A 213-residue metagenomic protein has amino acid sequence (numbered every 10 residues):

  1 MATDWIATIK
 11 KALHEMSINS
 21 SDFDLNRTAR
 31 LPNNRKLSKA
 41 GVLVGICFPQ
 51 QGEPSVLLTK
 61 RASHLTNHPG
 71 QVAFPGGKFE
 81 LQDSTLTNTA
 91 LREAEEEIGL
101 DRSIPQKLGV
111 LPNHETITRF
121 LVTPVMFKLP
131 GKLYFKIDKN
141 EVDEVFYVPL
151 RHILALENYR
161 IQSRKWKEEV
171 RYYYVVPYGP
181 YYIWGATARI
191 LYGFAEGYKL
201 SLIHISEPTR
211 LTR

Functional and structural regions predicted by a protein language model:
M1-K36: Entry/capping segment at the start of metal-dependent catalytic domains with acidic active-site entry clusters
P32-F74: N-terminal strand-loop-strand
G45, T187-F194: Buried hydrophobic packing segments
Q51-E53, E196-L202: Short helix-capping/linker segments at secondary-structure and domain boundaries
R61, R92, T209-R210: Short, cationic motifs built from Arg/Lys/His that form the positively charged side of catalytic pockets
H64, K78-G179, I183, G193-K199: Unchanged
I203-R213: Single conserved hydrophobic/aromatic residue that forms the stacking wall/gate of nucleotide- or nucleobase-binding
